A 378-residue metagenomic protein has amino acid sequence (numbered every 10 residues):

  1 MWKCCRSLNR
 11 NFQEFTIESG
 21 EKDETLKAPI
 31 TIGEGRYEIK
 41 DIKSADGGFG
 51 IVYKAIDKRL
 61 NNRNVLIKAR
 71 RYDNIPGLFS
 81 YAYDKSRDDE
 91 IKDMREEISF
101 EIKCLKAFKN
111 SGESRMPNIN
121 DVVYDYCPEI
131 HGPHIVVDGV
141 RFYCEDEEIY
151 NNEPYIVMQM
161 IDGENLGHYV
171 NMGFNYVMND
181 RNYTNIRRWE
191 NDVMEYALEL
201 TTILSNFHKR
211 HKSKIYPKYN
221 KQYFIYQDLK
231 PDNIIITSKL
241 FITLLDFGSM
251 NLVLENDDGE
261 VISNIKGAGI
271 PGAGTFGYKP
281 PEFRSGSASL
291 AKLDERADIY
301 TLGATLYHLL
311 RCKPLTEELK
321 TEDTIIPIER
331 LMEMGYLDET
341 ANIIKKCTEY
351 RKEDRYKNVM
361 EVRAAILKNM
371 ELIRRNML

Functional and structural regions predicted by a protein language model:
M1-E34: Juxta-kinase regulatory segment immediately upstream of eukaryotic protein kinase catalytic domains
D57-K106: ATP-binding glycine-rich loop module of kinase domains
K109-E145: Conserved HxN/HPN-centered segment at the entrance to the catalytic loop of eukaryotic protein kinase-like domains
I149-N165, Y169: Conserved short submotifs of the Hanks-type protein kinase catalytic core that shape the nucleotide-binding pocket
Y196-A197: Activation segment signature within eukaryotic-like protein kinase domains
H208-T237: Catalytic-loop of the protein kinase fold
I262-F283: Conserved activation segment of eukaryotic-like protein kinases, specifically the C-terminal portion of the activation
